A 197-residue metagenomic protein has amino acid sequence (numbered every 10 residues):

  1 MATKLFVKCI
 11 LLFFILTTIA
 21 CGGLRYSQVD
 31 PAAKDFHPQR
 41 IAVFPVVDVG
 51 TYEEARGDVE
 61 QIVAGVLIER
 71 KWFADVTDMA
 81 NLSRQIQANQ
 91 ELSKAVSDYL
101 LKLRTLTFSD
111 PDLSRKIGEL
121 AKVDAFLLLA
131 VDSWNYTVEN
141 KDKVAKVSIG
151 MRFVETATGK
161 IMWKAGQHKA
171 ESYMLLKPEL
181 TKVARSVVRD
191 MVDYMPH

Functional and structural regions predicted by a protein language model:
M1-I10: Bacterial N-terminal signal peptides that target proteins for export
A2, L16-T17, E155: Intrinsically disordered/low-complexity terminal segments and short unstructured peptides
C9-A20: Bacterial N-terminal signal peptides
I10, D48, S172: Generic anion/oxyanion-binding catalytic loop in active/binding sites
L11, I68, L101, R189 (+1 more regions): Generic surface-pattern signal
C21-A42, G57, F108-S109, L113-D124 (+2 more regions): C-terminal/domain-edge helix-coil "capping" segments
P45, G50-A121: N-terminal segment of the mature soluble domain
D75-D78, F126-A130: A structural signal for short, well-ordered beta-strand segments and their strand-loop junctions that often border
